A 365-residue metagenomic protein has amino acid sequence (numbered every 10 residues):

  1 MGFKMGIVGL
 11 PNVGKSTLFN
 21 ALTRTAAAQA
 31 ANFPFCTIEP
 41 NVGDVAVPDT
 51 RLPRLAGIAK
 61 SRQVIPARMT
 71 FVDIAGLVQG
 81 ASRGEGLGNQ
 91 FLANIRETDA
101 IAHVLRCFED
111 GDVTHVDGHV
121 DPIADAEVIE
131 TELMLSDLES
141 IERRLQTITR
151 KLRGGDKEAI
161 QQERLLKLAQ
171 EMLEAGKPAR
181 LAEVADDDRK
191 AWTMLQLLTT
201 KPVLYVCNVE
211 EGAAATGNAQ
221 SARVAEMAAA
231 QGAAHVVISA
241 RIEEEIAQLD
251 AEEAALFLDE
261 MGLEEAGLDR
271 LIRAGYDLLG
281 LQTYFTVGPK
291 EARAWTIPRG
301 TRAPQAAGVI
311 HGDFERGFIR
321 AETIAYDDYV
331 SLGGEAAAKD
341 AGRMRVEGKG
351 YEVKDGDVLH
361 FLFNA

Functional and structural regions predicted by a protein language model:
M1-T114, E130-E132, E142-R143, I148: Conserved G1/Walker A P-loop phosphate-binding module
G2-V8, V13, F19, T147-K354 (+1 more regions): C-terminal-of-GTPase-core extension/linker across diverse P-loop GTPases
L22, G84-L87, V116-H119, N218-A222 (+1 more regions): Short, glycine/charged-enriched secondary-structure capping and boundary segments
T25, R51-L52, A75-V78, R106-D112 (+5 more regions): Conserved nucleotide-binding/hydrolysis micro-motifs of P-loop NTPases
A26-P34, N41-G43, R51-R54, R83 (+10 more regions): Glycine-rich, flexible loop/turn motifs
F35, A75, E109, D121 (+4 more regions): General secondary-structure edge motif
F35, D49-L52, I65-F71, E85-D99 (+9 more regions): Amphipathic alpha-helical transducer elements in NTP-driven molecular machines
L77-G84, G118-L133, L152-E158, G212-A213 (+1 more regions): Flexible beta-alpha connector loops of hexameric P-loop NTPases
